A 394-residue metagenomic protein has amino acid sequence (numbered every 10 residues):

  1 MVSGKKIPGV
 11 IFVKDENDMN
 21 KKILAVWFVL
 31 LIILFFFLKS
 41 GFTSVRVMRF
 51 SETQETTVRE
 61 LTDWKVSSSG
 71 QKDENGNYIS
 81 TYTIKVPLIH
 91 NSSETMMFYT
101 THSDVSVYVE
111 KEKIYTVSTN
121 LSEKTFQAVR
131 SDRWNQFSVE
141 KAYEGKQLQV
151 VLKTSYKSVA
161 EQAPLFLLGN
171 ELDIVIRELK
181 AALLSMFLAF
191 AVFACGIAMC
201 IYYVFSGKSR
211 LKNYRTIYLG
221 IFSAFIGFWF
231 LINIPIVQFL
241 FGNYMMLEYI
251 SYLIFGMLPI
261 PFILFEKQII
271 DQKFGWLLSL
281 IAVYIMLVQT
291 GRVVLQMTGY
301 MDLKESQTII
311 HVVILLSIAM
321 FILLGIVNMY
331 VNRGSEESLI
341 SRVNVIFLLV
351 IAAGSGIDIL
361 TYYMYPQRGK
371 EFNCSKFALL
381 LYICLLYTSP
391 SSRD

Functional and structural regions predicted by a protein language model:
K5-I7, N17: Polybasic, lysine-rich low-complexity intrinsically disordered segments
D18-N75, T154-R177: Accessory carbohydrate-binding/adhesion or oligomerization-edge regions at the termini of glycan-active proteins
G76-P87: Short beta-strands within extracellular/lumenal beta-sheet-rich domains
H90-V109, V150-L152: Aromatic-lined ligand-binding clefts that engage carbohydrates, nucleic acids, or primary amines
V109-Q147, K153-A163: Beta-strand-rich ligand-recognition modules
E178-Q268: Core alpha-helical transmembrane segments of integral membrane proteins
G227-R393: Interfacial "cap-and-anchor" motif at the non-cytosolic start of specific transmembrane alpha-helices
